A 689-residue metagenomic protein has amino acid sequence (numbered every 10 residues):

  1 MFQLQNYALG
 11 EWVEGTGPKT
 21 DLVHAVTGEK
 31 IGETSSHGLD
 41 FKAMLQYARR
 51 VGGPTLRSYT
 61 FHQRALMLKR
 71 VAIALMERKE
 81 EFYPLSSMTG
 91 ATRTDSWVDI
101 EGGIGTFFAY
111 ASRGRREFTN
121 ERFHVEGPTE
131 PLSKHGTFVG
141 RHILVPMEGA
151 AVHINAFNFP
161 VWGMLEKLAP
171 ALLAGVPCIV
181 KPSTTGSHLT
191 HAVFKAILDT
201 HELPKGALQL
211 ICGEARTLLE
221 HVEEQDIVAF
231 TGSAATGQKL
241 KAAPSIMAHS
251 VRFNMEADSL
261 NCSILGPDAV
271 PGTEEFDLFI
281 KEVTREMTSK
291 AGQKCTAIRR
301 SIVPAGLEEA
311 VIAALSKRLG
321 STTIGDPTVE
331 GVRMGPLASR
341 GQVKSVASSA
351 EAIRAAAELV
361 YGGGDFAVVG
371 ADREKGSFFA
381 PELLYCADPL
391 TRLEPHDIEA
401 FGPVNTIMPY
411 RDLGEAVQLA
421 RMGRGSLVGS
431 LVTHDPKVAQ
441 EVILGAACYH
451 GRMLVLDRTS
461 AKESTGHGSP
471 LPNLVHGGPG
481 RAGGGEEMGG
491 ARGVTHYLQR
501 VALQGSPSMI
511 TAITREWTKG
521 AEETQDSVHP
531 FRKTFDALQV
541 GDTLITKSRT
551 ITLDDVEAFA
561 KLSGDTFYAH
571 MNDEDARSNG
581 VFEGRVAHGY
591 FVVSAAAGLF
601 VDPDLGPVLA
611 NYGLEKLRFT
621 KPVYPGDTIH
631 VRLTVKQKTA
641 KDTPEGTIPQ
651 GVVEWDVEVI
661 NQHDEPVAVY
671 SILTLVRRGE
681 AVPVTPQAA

Functional and structural regions predicted by a protein language model:
M1-G136, S183, S321, A338: N-terminal Rossmann-like NAD(P)+-binding subdomain of aldehyde/semialdehyde dehydrogenases
P18, I31-H37, G53-R57, P131-L132 (+8 more regions): Short, well-ordered beta-strand elements within core beta-sheets of diverse protein domains
T27-G32, L66, E202-K205, E224-I227 (+4 more regions): Conserved C-terminal structural/oligomerization subdomain of aldehyde/semialdehyde dehydrogenase
F118-L278, Y410, E463, G485: Rossmann-like NAD(P) dinucleotide-binding subdomain of oxidoreductase/dehydrogenase enzymes
T200-H201, Q225-I227, A235-L390, D412-G414 (+4 more regions): ALDH superfamily catalytic-core signature
D526-A587, R678: Catalytic strand-loop segment that frames the active site of acyl-thioester-processing enzymes
P530-V540, V623-A689: HotDog/MaoC-like acyl-thioester-processing domains
S578-A587, F591-Q637: Hydrophobic beta-strand-centered segment that forms part of the acyl-chain substrate-binding groove
